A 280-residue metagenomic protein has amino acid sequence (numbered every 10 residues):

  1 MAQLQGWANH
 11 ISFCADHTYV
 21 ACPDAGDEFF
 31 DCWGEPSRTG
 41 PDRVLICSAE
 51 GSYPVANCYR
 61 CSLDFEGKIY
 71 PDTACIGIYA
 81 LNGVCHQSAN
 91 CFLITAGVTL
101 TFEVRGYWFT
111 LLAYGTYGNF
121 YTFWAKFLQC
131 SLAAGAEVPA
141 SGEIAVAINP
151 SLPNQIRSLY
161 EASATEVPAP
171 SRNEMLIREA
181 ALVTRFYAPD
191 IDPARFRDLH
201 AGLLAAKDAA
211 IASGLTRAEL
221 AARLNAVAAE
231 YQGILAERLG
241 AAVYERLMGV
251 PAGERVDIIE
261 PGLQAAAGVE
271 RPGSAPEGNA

Functional and structural regions predicted by a protein language model:
M1-A162: Non-catalytic ligand/cofactor/substrate-binding and regulatory segments of enzyme domains
N149-A280: Charge-rich (acidic/polar
